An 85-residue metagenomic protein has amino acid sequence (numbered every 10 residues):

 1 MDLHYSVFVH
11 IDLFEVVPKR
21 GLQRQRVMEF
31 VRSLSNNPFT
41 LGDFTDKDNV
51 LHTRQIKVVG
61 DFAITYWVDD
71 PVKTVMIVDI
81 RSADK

Functional and structural regions predicted by a protein language model:
M1-V31: Arg/Lys-rich, positively charged N-terminal/basic patches that mediate binding to nucleic acids
H10-V17, V27, G42, N49 (+1 more regions): A near-ubiquitous, low-amplitude feature marking generic local secondary-structure context
M28-S33, R81-D84: Glycine-rich loops and low-complexity Gly/Arg-rich segments that provide flexible linkers or classic glycine-based
S33-L34, M76: Intrinsic disorder/low-complexity signature
S35-F39: Short proline/glycine- and basic residue-enriched helix-capping loop/turn segments at helix->loop/beta transitions
D43-K85: Basic/aromatic recognition patch in beta-strand/loop cores that engages polyanionic ligands
